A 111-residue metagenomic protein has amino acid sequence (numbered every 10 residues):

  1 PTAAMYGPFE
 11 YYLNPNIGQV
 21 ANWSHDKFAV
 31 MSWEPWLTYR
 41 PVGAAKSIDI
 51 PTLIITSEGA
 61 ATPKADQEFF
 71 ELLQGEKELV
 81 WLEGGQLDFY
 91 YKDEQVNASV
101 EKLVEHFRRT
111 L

Functional and structural regions predicted by a protein language model:
P1-W33: Accessory cap/linker subdomain of secreted extracellular hydrolases
P35-D49, E71: The feature captures the conserved acid-bearing segment of alpha/beta-hydrolase catalytic domains
T38-V42, P63, D93: Structural motif corresponding to alpha-helix initiation and N-cap regions
I48, I54-T56: Short beta-strand/loop motif that positions the catalytic acidic residue of the alpha/beta-hydrolase fold
E58-V80: Conserved loop-alpha-helix segment in the C-terminal half of the alpha/beta-hydrolase fold that carries the catalytic
L82-L111: Catalytic active-site module of serine/aspartate enzymes centered on a nucleophile-bearing elbow/loop
